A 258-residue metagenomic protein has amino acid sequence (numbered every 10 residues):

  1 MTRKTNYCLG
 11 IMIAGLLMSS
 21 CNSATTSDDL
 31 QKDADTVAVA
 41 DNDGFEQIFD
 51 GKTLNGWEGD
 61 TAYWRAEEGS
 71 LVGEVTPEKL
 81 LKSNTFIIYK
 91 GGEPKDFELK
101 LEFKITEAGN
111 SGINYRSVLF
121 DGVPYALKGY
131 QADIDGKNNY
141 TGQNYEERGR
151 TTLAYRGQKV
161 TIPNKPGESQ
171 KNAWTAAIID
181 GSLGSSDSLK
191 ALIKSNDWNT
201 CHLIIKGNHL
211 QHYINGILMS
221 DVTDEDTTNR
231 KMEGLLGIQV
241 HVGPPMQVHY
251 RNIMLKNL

Functional and structural regions predicted by a protein language model:
M1-L9: Bacterial N-terminal signal peptides that target proteins for export
I11-A14: Hydrophobic helical h-region of N-terminal Sec-dependent signal peptides in bacterial secretory/periplasmic proteins
L17-S20: C-terminal motif of bacterial Sec signal peptides marking the signal peptidase cleavage site
N22-L258: Carbohydrate-interacting regions of secretory-pathway proteins
